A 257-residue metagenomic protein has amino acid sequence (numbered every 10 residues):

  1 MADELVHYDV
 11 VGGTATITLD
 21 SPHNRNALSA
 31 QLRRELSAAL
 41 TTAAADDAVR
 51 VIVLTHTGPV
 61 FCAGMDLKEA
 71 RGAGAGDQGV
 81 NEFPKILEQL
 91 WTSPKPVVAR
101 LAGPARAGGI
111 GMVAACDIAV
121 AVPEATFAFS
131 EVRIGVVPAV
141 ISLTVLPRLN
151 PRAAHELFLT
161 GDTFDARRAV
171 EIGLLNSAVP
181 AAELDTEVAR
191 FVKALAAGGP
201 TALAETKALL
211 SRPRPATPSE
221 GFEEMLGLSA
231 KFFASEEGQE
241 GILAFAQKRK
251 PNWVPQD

Functional and structural regions predicted by a protein language model:
M1-A15, G161-R167, A182, T186 (+1 more regions): C-terminal alpha-helix plus adjacent terminal tail
M1-T57, E88: Conserved CoA-thioester-binding segment of acyl-CoA-metabolizing enzymes
L5, R34, H56-Q89, A105 (+1 more regions): Glycine- (often His-adjacent) and acidic-residue-rich active-site loop that binds/positions the CoA thioester
I17, S21, L36, L54 (+5 more regions): Terminal peptide-recognition signature
P22-R25, P59, G64, P104 (+2 more regions): A short, glycine- and basic residue-enriched loop/turn that sits immediately adjacent to a domain's principal
R25-N26, K68-R71, A128, D185: Nucleotide phosphate-binding site architecture
L40-T41, L87, I110, A230: Short hydrophobic/charged patches on amphipathic alpha-helices used for structural packing and interfaces
E88-T201, S235, E240-L243, R249: Crotonase-fold acyl-CoA enzyme core
